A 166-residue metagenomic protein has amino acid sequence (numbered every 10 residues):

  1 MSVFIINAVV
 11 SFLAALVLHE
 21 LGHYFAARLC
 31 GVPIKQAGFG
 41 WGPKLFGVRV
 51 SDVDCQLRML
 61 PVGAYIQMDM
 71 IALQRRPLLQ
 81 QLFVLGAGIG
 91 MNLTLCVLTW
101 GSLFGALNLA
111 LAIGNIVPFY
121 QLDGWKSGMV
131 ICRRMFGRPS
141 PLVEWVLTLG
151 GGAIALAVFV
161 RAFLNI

Functional and structural regions predicted by a protein language model:
M1-I166: Hydrophobic transmembrane alpha-helices and their immediate loop junctions in multi-pass integral membrane proteins
